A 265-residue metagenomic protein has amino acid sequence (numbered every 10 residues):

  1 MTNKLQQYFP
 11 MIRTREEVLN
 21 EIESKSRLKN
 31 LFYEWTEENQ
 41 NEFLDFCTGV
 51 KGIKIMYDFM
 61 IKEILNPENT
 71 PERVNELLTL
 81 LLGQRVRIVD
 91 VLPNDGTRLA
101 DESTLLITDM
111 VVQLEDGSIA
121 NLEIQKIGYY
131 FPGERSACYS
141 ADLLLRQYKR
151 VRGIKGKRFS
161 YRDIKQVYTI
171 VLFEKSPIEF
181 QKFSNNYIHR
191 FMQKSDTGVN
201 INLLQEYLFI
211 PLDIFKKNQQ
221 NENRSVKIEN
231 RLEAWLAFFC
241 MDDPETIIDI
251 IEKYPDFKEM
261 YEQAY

Functional and structural regions predicted by a protein language model:
M1-Y265: Elongated, amphipathic alpha-helical interaction scaffolds
